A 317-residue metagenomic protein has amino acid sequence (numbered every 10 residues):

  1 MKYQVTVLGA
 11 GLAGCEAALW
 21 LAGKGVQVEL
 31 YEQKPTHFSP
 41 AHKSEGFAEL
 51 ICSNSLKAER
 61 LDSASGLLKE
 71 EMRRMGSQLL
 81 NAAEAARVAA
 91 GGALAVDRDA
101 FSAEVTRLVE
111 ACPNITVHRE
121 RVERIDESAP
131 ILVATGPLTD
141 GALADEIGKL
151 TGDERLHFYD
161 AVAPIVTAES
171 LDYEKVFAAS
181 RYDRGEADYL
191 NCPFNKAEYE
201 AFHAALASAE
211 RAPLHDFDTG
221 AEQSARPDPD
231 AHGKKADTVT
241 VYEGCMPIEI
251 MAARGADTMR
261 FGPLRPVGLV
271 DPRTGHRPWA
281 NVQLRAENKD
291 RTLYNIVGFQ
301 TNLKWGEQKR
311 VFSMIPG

Functional and structural regions predicted by a protein language model:
K2-A13: Beta1/beta-strand and adjacent pyrophosphate-binding region of the FAD-binding site in flavoprotein oxidoreductases
A10, Q33, A161: Cofactor-binding loop segments of dinucleotide-utilizing enzymes, especially the Rossmann-like FAD- and NAD(P)+-binding
L19-N81: N-terminal FAD cofactor-binding segment of flavoenzymes
W20, L108, E146, M314: Rossmann-fold NAD(P)-dependent oxidoreductase module
E49-R60, E84-A100, E104: Dinucleotide-binding Rossmann-like beta1-alpha1 core, especially the glycine-rich loop that anchors the ADP
L61-S65, K69, S77-G92, T151-D160 (+1 more regions): A short alpha-helix-loop-beta-strand transition element characteristic of N-terminal alpha/beta dinucleotide-binding
R98-V117: Helical element adjacent to the flavin cofactor pocket in flavoenzyme catalytic cores
A111-R310: Predominantly flavin-linked oxidoreductase catalytic cores and closely associated redox partners
